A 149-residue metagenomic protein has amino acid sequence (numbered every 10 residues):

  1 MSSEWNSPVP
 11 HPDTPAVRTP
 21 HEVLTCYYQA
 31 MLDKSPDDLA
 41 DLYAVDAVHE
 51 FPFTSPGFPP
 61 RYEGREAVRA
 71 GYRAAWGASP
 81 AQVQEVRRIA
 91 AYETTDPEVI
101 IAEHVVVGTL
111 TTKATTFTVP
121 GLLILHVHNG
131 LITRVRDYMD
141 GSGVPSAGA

Functional and structural regions predicted by a protein language model:
M1-V45, S146-A149: Short, low-complexity N-terminal intrinsically disordered segments enriched in polar/charged residues
S2-W5, T118-S146: Short beta-strand edge/turn micro-motifs at domain boundaries
P36-E93, E98: A solvent-exposed, acidic/Ser-Thr-rich amphipathic alpha-helical stretch
P60-Y62, T112-T115: Short, solvent-exposed loop/turn segments at secondary-structure boundaries
V86-A91, V106, P120-H126: Hydrophobic/aromatic beta-strand elements that line small-molecule binding cavities or substrate pockets in beta-rich
A91-V99, H126-T133: A short, structured loop/turn motif at beta-sheet edges
E103-T109: Generic short beta-strand segments
